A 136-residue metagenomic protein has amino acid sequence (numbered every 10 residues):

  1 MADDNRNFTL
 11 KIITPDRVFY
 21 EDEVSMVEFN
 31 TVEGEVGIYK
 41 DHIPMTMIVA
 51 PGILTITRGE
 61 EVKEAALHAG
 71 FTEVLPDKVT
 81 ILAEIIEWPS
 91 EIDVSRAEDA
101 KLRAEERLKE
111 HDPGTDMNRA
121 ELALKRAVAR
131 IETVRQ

Functional and structural regions predicted by a protein language model:
M1-N7: Short, charged, intrinsically disordered terminal tails
K11-R103: Compact, glycine-rich, soluble single-domain proteins
I86-Q136: Acidic/glycine-rich phosphate/pyrophosphate-binding loops and surrounding catalytic core that coordinate Mg2+
